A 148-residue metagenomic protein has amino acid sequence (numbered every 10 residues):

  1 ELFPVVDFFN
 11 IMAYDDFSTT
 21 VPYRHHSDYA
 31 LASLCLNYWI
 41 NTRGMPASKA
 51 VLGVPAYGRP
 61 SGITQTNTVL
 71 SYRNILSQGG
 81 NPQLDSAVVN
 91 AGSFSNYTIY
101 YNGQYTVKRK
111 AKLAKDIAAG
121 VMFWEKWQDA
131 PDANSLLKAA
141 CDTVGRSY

Functional and structural regions predicted by a protein language model:
E1-N81: Substrate-binding surface in catalytic domains of secreted glycosidases
L2-V5, D28-L36, G103, V107-K110 (+2 more regions): Stable alpha-helical elements in mature extracytoplasmic
F9, V121-M122: Hydrophobic residues within beta-strands of alpha/beta enzymes
F17, R59-S61, Y100-N102, W127-D132: Acidic-and-aromatic substrate-binding clefts and catalytic sites of carbohydrate-active enzymes
T20-H26, N96-Y100, K126: Second-shell loop/turn segments in exported
A47-I117, K138-Y148: Glycan-binding loop/region signatures in secreted carbohydrate-active enzymes
M122, W127-Y148: A recurrent domain-boundary module in secreted/ectodomain proteins
